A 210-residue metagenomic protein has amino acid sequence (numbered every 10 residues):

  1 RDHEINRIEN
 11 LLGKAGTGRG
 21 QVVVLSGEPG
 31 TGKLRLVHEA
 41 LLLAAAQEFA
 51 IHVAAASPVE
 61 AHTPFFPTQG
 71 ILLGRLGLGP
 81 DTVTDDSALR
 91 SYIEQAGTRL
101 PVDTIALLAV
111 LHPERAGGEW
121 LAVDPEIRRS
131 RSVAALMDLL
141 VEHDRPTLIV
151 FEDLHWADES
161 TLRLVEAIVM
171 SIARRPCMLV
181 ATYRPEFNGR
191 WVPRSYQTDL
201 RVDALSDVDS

Functional and structural regions predicted by a protein language model:
R1-S210: Key residue(s) within conserved catalytic/signature motifs
